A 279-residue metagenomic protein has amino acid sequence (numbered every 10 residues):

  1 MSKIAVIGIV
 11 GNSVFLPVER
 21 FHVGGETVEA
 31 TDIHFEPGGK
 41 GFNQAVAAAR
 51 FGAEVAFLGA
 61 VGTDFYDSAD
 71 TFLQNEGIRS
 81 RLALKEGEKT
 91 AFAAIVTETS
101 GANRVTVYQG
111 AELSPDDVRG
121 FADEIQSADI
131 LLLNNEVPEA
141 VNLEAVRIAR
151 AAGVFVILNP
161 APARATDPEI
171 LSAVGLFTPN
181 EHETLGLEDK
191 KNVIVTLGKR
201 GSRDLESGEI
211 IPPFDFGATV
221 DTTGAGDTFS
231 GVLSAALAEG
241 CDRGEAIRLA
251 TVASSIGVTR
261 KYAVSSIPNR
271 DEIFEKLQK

Functional and structural regions predicted by a protein language model:
M1-A60, D67-S68, T219-V220: Glycine-rich phosphate/adenosyl-contacting loop at the front of the ribokinase-like
S2, T90-A93, N103, R200 (+1 more regions): Change "...and in nucleic-acid phosphodiester-cleaving endonucleases..." to "...and in nucleic-acid processing enzymes
I4, E54-V55, S80, V156 (+1 more regions): Hydrophobic anchor at the start of a short beta-strand that flanks the dinucleotide cofactor-binding loop
I4-A5, L187-K279: Conserved phosphate-binding/catalytic region of the ribokinase-like
N12, G24-V28, R50-D129, F274-K279: Conserved N-terminal subdomain of the carbohydrate kinase-like
A49-R50, R150, A238: Gly/Ala-rich phosphate-binding loop of Rossmann-like dinucleotide-binding domains, activating on the conserved
I130-N192, R200-S202: Conserved beta-alpha-beta core of the PfkB/ribokinase-like small-molecule kinase fold
